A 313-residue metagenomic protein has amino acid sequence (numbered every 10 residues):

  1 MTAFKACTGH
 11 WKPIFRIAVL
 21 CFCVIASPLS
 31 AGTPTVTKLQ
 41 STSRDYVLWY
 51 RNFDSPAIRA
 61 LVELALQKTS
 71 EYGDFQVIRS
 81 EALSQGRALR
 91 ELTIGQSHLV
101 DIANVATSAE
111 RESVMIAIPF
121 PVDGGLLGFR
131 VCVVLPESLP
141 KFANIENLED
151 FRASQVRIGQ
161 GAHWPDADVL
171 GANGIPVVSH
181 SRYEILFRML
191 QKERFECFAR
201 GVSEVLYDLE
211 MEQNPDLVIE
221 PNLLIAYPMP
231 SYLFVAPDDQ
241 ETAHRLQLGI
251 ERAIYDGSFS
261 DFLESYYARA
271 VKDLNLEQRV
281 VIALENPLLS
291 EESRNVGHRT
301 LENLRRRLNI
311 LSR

Functional and structural regions predicted by a protein language model:
T33-V114, L246: Extracytoplasmic small-molecule ligand-binding "clamshell" domains of the periplasmic binding protein/Venus flytrap
T35, G161-A172, I250-R313: Ligand-binding clefts/hinges and TM-proximal coupling segments of bilobed small-molecule sensing domains
K38-F53, N144-H163, E196-C197: Short loop->beta-strand "edge-of-pocket" segments that line small-molecule binding or catalytic clefts across diverse
V62-Q76, I145-R152, G161-R182, L209-N214: Ligand-binding cleft/hinge of the Venus flytrap
I78-V100, A172, E184-S203: Short helices/loops that flank or line small-molecule/ion binding pockets
T93-I94, D101-V114, C197-L217, L224: A ligand-binding cleft/hinge motif common to bilobed small-molecule-binding domains
F120-D168: A conserved helix-loop-strand patch within extracytoplasmic ligand-binding domains of the periplasmic binding
G125-V131, S138, E210-Q247, R269-E292 (+1 more regions): Periplasmic-binding protein-like
